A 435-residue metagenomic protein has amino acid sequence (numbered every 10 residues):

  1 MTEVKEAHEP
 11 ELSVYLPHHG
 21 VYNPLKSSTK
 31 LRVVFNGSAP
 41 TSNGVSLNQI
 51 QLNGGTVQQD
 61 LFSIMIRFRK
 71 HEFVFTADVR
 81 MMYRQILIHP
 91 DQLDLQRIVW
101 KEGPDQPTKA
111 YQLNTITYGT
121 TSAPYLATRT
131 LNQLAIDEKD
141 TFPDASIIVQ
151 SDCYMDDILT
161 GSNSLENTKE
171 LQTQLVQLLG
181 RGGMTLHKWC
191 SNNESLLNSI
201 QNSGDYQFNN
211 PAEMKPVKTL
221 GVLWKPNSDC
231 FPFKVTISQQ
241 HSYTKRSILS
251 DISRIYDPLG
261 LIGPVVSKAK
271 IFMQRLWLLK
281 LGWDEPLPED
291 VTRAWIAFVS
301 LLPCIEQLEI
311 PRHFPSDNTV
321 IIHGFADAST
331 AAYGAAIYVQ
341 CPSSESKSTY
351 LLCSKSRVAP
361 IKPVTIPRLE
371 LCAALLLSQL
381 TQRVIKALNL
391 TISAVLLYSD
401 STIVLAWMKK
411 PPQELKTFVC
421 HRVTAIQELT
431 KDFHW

Functional and structural regions predicted by a protein language model:
M1-E9, Y22-L25, T56-M65, T128-T141 (+3 more regions): Inter-domain linker/hinge segments that demarcate the starts of reverse transcriptase and RNase H-type modules
M1-T56, Q150, N163, K188 (+3 more regions): Conserved beta-strand/loop block within the catalytic cores of divalent metal-dependent phospho-transfer/hydrolysis
T2-R129, L178, M214, P232-R275 (+1 more regions): Catalytic-core region of right-hand nucleic acid polymerases
H8-E11, T76, T160-S228, K416-K431: Polymerase palm active-site segment centered on the conserved acidic dipeptide of motif C
P40-I50, Q85-L87, D91, I147-T185 (+2 more regions): Catalytic palm subdomain of template-directed nucleic-acid polymerases, centered on the conserved carboxylate motif
T56, P107-N132, C341-C372, K410: A short, polar/acidic, helix/strand-boundary loop motif
P124-E170, Q174, Q379-L396: Active-site palm subdomain of RNA-directed nucleic acid polymerases
D152, L376-W435: RNase H catalytic domain
